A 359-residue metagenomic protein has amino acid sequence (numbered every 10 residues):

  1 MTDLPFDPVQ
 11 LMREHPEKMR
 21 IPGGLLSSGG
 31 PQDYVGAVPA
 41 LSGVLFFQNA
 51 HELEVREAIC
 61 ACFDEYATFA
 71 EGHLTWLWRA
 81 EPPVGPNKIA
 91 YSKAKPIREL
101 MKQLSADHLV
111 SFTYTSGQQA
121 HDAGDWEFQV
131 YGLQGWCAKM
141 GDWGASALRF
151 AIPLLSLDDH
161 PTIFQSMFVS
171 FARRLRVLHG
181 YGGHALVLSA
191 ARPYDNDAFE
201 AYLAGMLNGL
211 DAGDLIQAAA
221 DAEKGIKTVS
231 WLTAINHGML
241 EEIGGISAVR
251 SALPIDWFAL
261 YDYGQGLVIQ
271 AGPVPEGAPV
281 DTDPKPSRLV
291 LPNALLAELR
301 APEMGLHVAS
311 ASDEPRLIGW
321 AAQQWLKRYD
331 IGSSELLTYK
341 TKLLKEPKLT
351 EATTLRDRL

Functional and structural regions predicted by a protein language model:
T2-H73, A190-L359: C-terminal interaction module
A70-G205: Internal, hydrophobic cores of structured domains that mediate oligomerization or house catalytic pockets within large
